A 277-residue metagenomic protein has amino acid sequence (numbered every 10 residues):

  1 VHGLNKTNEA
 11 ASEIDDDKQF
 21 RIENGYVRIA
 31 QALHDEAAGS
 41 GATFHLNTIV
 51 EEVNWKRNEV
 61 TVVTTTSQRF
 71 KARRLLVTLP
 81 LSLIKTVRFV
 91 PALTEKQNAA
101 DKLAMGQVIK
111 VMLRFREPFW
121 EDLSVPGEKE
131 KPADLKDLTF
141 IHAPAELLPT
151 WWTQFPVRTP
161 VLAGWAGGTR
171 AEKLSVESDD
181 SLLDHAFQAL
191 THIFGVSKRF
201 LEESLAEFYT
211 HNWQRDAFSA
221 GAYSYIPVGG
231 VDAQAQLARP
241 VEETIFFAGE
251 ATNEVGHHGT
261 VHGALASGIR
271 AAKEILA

Functional and structural regions predicted by a protein language model:
V1-I49, N54-V62, K71, T78-R88 (+2 more regions): Active-site/ligand-binding neighborhood in enzyme catalytic cores
E9, E59-T61, F70, T78 (+3 more regions): Conserved flavin/dinucleotide-binding core of flavoenzymes
E13-D15, L93-K96, T169-R170: Flexible glycine/proline-enriched surface loops and loop-helix/loop-strand junctions
K18-F20, A100-A104, I141, Q236: Short Gly/Pro-enriched turn/cap motifs at secondary-structure boundaries
R21-I22, D101, L174, S178: A general boundary/transition motif marking the beginning of the first structured unit of a protein
R28-E36, M112, H185-I193: Amphipathic alpha-helical segments that form well-ordered structural scaffolds and often line/cohere around active
L33, V77-D122: Glycine-rich loop(s) and the adjacent beta-strand/alpha-helix scaffold that form part
T65-S67: Glycine-centered tight beta-turn/hairpin loop motif at sheet-sheet or coil-to-beta transitions
